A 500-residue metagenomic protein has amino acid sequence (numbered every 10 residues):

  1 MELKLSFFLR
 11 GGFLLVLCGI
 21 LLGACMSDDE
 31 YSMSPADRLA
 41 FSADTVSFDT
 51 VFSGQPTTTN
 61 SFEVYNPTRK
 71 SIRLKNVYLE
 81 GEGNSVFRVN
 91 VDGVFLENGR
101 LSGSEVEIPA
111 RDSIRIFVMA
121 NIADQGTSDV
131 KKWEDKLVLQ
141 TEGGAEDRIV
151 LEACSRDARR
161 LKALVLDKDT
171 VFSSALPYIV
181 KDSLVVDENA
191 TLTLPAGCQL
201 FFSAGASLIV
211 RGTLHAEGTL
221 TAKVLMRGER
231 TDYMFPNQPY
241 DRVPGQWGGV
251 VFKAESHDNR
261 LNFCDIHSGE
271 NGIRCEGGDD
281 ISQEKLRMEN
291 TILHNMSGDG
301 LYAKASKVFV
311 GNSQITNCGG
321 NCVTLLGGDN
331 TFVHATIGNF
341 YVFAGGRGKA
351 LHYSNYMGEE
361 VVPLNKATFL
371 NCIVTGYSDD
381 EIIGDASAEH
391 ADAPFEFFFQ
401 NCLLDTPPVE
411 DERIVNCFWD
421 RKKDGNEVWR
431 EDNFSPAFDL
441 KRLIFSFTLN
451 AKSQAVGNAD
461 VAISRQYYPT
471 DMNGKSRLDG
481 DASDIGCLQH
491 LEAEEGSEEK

Functional and structural regions predicted by a protein language model:
L21-A24: C-terminal motif of bacterial Sec signal peptides marking the signal peptidase cleavage site
M26-D29, D124-D157: Terminal connector regions
M26-S47, P67-M119, D124: Surface-exposed binding patches on compact interaction domains or structured appendages
T59-N66, W133-Q140, V250, Q454-A455: Buried hydrophobic-core signal for structured, non-transmembrane domains
D135, D147, K168-T170, L176 (+26 more regions): The right-handed parallel beta-helix/beta-solenoid scaffold, focusing on the short coil/turn and N-cap positions
Q140, S173, K181, D187 (+23 more regions): Feature marks extracellular polysaccharide-active and adherence modules
A303, N312-T448: Predominantly extracellular beta-rich ligand-binding scaffolds that present long acidic/polar faces for carbohydrate
R442-S446, N450-K500: Surface beta-loop-beta hairpin patches that serve as ligand-binding interfaces in beta-rich domains
